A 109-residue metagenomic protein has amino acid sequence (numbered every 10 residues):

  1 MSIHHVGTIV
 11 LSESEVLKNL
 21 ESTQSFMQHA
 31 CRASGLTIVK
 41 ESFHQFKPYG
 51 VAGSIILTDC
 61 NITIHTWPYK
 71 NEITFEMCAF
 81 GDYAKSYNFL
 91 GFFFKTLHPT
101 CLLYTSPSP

Functional and structural regions predicted by a protein language model:
M1-L20: Terminal, regulation- and interaction-focused segments at domain boundaries
E13, N19-A33: Intrinsically disordered, low-complexity, positively charged segments
Q28, R32-N61, P68-Y69: Ser/Thr-rich, low-complexity intrinsically disordered terminal regions
C31-S34, F94-T100: A common structural junction motif
I62-A79: Mid-chain, well-packed structural core segment of small domains
D82-Y83: Helix N-cap motif at beta-to-alpha junctions
F89-F93: Short amphipathic alpha-helices in soluble, non-transmembrane regions that often serve as interface/regulatory elements
Y104-P109: Conserved small/polar residues in nucleotide/adenosyl-binding loops
